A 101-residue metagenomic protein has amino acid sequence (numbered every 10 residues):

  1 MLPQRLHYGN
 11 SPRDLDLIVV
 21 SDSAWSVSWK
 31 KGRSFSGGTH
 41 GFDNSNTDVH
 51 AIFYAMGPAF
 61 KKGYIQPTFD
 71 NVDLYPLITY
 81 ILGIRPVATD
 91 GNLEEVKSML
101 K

Functional and structural regions predicted by a protein language model:
M1-D14, I84-K101: Polar, surface-exposed loop/tail segments that function as active-site lids or cofactor/substrate-recognition elements
M1-I65, F69-L77: Active-site neighborhoods of enzymes that stabilize oxyanions during catalysis
G57, L82-R85: Short leucine-rich amphipathic alpha-helical surface patches
D73-Y80, G91, E95: Extracytoplasmic/secreted proteins, especially bacterial periplasmic and envelope-associated proteins
